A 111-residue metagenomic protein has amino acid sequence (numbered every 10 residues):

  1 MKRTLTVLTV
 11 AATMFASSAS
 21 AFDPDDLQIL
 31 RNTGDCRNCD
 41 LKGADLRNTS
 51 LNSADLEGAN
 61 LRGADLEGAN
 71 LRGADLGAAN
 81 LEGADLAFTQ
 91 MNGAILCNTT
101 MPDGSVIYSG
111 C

Functional and structural regions predicted by a protein language model:
M1-L5: Positively charged n-region of N-terminal signal peptides that target proteins for export
L8-M14: Bacterial N-terminal signal peptides
A16-S18: N-terminal signal peptide c-region/cleavage motif recognized by signal peptidases
S20-C111: Tandem repeat scaffolds
